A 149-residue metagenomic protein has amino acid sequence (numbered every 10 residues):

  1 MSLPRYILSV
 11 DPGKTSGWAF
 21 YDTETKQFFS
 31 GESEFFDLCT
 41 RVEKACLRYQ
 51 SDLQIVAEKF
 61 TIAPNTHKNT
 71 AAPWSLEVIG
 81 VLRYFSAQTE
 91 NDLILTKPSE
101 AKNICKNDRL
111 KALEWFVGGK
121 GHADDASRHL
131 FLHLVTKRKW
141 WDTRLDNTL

Functional and structural regions predicted by a protein language model:
M1-L149: Phosphate- and other anionic-substrate recognition elements at nucleic-acid/protein interfaces
